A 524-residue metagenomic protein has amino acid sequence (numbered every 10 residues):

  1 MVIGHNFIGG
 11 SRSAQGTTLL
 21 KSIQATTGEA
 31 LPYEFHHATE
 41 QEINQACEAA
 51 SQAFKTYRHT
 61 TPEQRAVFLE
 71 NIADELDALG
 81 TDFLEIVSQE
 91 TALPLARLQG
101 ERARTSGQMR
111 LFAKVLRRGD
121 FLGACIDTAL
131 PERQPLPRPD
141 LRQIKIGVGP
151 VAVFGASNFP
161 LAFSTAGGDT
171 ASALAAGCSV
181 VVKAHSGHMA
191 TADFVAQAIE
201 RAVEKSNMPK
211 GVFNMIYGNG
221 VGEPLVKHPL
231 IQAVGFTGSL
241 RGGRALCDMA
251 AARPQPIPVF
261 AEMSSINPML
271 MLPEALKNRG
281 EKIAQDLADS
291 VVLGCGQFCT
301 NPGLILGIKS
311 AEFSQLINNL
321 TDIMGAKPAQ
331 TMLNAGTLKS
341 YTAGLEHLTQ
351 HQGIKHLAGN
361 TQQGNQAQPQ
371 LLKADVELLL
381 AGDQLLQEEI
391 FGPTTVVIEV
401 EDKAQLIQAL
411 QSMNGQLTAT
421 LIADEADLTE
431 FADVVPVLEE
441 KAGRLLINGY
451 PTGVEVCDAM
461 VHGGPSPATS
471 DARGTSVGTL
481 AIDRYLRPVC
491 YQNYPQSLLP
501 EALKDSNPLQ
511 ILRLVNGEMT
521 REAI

Functional and structural regions predicted by a protein language model:
M1-L136: N-terminal Rossmann-like NAD(P)+-binding subdomain of aldehyde/semialdehyde dehydrogenases
V2-I3, Q285, G307-L417: NAD(P)-dependent aldehyde/semialdehyde dehydrogenase
S13, N158, G187, G220-V221 (+13 more regions): Short, glycine-/Ser/Thr-/acidic-enriched flexible segments
F54, R58, A73-G80, L84-V87 (+21 more regions): Structural signal for hydrophobic packing residues in well-ordered secondary-structure cores of soluble enzyme domains
F68, C178-T191, V212, Q255-A275 (+5 more regions): Short loop-to-beta-strand entry elements in the cores of soluble alpha/beta enzymes
D120-A284, A288-D289, S310-S314: Rossmann-like NAD(P) dinucleotide-binding subdomain of oxidoreductase/dehydrogenase enzymes
Q362-A367, K403-L499, M519-R521: C-terminal core of ALDH-fold dehydrogenases
